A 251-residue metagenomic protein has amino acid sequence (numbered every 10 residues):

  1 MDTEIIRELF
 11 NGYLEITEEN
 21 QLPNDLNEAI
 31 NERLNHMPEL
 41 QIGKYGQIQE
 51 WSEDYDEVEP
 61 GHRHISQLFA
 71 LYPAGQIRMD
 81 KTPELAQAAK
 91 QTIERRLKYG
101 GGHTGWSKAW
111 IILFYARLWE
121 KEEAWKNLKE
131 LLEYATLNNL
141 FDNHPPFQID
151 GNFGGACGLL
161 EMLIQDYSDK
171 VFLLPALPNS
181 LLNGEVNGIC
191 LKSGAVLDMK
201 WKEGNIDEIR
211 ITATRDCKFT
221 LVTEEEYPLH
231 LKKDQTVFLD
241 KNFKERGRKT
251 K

Functional and structural regions predicted by a protein language model:
T3-Y167, G184, D207: Active-site core of glycosidic bond-cleaving carbohydrate-active enzymes
E122-G247: Non-catalytic C-terminal accessory modules of carbohydrate-active enzymes
T250-K251: Short, solvent-exposed mixed-charge patches
